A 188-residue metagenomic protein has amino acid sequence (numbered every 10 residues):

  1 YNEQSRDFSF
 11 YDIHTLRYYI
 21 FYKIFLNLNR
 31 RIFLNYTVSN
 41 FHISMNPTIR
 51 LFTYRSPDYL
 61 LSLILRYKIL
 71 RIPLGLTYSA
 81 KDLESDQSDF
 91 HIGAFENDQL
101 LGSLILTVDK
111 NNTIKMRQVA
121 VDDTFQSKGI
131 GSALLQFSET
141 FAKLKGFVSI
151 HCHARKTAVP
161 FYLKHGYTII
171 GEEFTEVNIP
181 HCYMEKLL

Functional and structural regions predicted by a protein language model:
F8-Y11, Y19-Y22, L26-L28, F33-Y36: Short hydrophobic targeting helices and cationic amphipathic motifs that mediate membrane/organellar targeting
N46-S62: A short beta-loop-alpha structural element at the N-terminal edge of CoA-dependent acyl/N-acetyltransferase catalytic
I64-N97, I105: Active-site rim helix/loop that mediates acceptor-substrate recognition in acyltransferases
G93, Q99-T107, K115-A120: Conserved beta-strand in the GNAT
V108-R117, Q126, E176-H181: A conserved beta-turn-beta hairpin within the catalytic core of GNAT-like acetyltransferases that forms part
V121, S127-T140: Conserved acetyl-CoA-binding loop-helix of GNAT-fold acetyltransferases
L135, A142-A154: Conserved GNAT acetyl-CoA-binding A-motif
H151-H153, L163, T168-Y183: Conserved catalytic-core motifs of GNAT/GCN5-like acyltransferases
